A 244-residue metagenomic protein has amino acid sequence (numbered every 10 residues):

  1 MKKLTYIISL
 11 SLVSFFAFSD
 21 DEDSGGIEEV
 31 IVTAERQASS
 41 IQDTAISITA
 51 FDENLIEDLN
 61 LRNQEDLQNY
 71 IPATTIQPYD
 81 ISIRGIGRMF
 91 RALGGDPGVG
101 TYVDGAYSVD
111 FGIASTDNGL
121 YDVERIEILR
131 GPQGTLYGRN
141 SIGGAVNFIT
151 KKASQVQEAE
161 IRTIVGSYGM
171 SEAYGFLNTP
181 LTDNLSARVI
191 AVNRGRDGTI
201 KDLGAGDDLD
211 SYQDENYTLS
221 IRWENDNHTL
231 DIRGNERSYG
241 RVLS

Functional and structural regions predicted by a protein language model:
M1-L59, E65-P72, N178: N-terminal Sec signal peptide and the immediately downstream disordered periplasmic leader that contains the TonB box
E29, D80-S82, R125, A145 (+3 more regions): Membrane-embedded beta-strand positions in outer-membrane beta-barrel channels/transporters
E29-T33, S47-D52, S82-R84, G98-Y102 (+3 more regions): Soluble periplasmic/extracytoplasmic beta-strand elements of cell-envelope proteins
I48, I56, L67-Q68, I126-G131 (+2 more regions): Non-catalytic regulatory/gating segments with a bias toward low-complexity or hydrophobic composition
E65-A106: Extracytoplasmic beta-strand/coil segments of soluble accessory domains associated with Gram-negative outer-membrane
Y70, G98-V99, D104-R130: Short acidic/polar hinge/loop motifs at secondary-structure boundaries that mediate gating or recognition
S108, L120-E160: A beta-strand signature from Gram-negative outer-membrane beta-barrel systems, especially the internal plug domain
E158-E160, V165-R196, I200, G204-V242: Transmembrane beta-barrel wall of Gram-negative outer-membrane proteins
